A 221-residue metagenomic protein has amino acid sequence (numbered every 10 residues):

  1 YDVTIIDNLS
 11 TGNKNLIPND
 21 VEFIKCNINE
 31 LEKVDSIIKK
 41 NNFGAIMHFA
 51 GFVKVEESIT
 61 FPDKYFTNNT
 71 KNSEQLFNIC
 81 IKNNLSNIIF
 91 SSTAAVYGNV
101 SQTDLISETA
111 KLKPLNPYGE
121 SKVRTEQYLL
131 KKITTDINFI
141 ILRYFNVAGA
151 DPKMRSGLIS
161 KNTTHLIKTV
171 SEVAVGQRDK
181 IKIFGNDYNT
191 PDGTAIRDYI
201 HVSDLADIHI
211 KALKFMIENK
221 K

Functional and structural regions predicted by a protein language model:
Y1-A150: N-terminal Rossmann-like NAD(P)+-binding domain of SDR-like oxidoreductases, especially those catalyzing
Y128-K214: NAD(P)-dependent short-chain dehydrogenase/reductase
M216-K221: Short, intrinsically disordered, charge-balanced linker/junction segments flanking boundaries in proteins
